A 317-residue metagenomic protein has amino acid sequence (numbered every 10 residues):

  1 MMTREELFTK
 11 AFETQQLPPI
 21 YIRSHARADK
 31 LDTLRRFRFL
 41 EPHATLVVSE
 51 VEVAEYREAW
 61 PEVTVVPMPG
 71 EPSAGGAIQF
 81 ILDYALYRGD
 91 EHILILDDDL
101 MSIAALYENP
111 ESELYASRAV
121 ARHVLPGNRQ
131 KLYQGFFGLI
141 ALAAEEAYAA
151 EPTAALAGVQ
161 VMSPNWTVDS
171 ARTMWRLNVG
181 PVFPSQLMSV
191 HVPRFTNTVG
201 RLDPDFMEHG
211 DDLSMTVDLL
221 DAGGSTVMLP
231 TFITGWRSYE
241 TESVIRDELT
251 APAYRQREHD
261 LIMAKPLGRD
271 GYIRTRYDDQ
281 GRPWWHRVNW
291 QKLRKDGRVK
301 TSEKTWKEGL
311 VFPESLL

Functional and structural regions predicted by a protein language model:
M2-E6, A11-P18, A26-A28, P204-L317: C-terminal catalytic/acceptor-binding lobe
M2-K10, L17-E41, E52-A59: Short, well-formed alpha-helical segments that are part of the catalytic scaffolds of diverse glycosyltransferases
Q16-I22, P42-V47, V63-V65, T153-A157 (+1 more regions): Hydrophobic beta-strand segments of well-ordered beta-sheets in folded domains
H25-D29, P72, P193: Short beta->alpha connector loops
V48-L96, M101-R118: Active-site-proximal specificity loops/subdomain of glycosyltransferases
A54, I103, W166, W236-R237: Generic structural signal for helix capping and beta-alpha/helix-loop junctions
I93-D97, A155-Q160, T226-P230: A structural signal for short, well-ordered beta-strand segments and their strand-loop junctions that often border
M101-L213, D221: Conserved catalytic core of nucleotide-sugar-dependent glycosyltransferases
